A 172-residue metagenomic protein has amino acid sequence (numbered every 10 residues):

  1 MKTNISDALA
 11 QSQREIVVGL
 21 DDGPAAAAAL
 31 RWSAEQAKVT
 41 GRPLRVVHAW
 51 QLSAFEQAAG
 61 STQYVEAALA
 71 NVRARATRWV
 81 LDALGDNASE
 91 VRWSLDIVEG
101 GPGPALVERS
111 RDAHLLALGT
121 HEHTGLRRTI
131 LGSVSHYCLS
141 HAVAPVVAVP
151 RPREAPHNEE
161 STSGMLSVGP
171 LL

Functional and structural regions predicted by a protein language model:
M1-S12, A25, L84-L118, R153-L172: Structural beta-alpha unit
T3-G60, R109, L166-L172: Small/aliphatic-rich secondary-structure junction motif
R45-V47, S94-V98, V147: General small-molecule cofactor/ligand-binding pocket signal
H48, T120-H121, P150-R151: Short secondary-structure boundary segments
Q63-R78: A short acidic, glycine-rich active-site loop that binds or catalyzes chemistry on phosphate/adenosine moieties
L115-S140, A155-N158: Glycine-rich, Arg-bearing micro-motifs that act as flexible, cationic patches
H141-R151: Short, acidic/small-residue loops that bind anionic groups at enzyme active sites
